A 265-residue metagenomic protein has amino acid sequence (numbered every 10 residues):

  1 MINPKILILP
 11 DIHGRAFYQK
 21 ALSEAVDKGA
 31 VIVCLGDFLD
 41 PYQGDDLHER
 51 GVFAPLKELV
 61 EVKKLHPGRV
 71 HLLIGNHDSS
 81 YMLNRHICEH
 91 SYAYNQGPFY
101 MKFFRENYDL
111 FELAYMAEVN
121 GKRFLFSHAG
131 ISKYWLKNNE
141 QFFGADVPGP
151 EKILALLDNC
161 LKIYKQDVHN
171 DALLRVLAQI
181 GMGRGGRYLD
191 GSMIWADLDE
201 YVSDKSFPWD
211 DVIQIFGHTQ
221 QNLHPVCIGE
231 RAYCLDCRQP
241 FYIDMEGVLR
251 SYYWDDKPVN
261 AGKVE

Functional and structural regions predicted by a protein language model:
M1-L7, M116-L125, G229: Beta-strand-turn-beta hairpins that frame and shape the catalytic cleft of phosphate-ester-processing enzymes
N3-P4, D27-G29, P67-R69, G121-K122 (+1 more regions): A general structural motif
L9, G14-N107: Core catalytic region of metal-dependent phosphoesterases/phosphodiesterases, especially metallo-beta-lactamase-like
L9-P10, I32-D37, H71-N76, F126-S127 (+2 more regions): Active-site neighborhood of phospho(di)ester-bond hydrolases with catalytic His/Asp-centered motifs
G14-Y18, D40-Y42, H77-L83, S132-Y134 (+3 more regions): Active-site environment of divalent metal-dependent phosphoester hydrolases
N95, G121-S206: Active-site-proximal loop/helix segment associated with metal-binding centers of metalloenzymes
Y108-E118: Conserved N-terminal structural segment that caps and organizes enzyme catalytic cores in eukaryotes
A196-P258: Conserved beta-sheet core of the metallophosphoesterase superfamily
